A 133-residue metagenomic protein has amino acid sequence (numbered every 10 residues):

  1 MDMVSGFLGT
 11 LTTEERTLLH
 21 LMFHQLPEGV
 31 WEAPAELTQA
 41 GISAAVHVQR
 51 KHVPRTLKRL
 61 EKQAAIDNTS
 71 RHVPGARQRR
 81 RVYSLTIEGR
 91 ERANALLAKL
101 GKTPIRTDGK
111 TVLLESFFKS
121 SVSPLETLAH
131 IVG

Functional and structural regions predicted by a protein language model:
M1-Q25: Short alpha-helical segments that sit at the start of domains
D2-M3, E91-G133: Amphipathic alpha-helical dimerization/coiled-coil segments that flank or bridge DNA-binding/regulatory modules
L11-E14, R71-A95: Short, cationic-aromatic polyanion-contact patches
H24-G29, Q63: A short secondary-structure junction motif
G29-A44: Short acidic, hydrophobic short linear motifs in intrinsically disordered regions
H47-K62: Short amphipathic alpha-helical interaction segments
E61-H72: A short, conserved structural fragment
